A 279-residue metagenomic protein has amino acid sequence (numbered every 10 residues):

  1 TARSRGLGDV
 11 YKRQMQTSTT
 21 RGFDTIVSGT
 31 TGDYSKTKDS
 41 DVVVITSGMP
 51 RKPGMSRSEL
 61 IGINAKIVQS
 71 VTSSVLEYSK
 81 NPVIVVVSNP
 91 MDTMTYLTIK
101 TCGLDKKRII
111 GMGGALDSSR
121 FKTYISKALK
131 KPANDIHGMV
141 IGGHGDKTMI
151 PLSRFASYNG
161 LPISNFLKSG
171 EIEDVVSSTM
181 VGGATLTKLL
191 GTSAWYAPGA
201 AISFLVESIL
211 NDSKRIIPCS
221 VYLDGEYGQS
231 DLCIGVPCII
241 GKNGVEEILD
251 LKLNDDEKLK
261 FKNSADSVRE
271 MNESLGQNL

Functional and structural regions predicted by a protein language model:
T1-L7, Y11: Single conserved hydrophobic/aromatic residue that forms the stacking wall/gate of nucleotide- or nucleobase-binding
R13, S73-E77, E207, D266: Surface-exposed alpha-helical segments enriched in charged/polar residues
T19-P82: Rossmann-like NAD(P)-binding element
D33-K36, P90-D92, G143-G145, G225: Short, internal active-site loops enriched in acidic
S56-K122: Rossmann-like NAD(P)(H) cofactor-binding subdomain of soluble oxidoreductases
C102-R108, D117-L279: C-terminal substrate-binding/catalytic lobe of Rossmann-fold NAD(P)-dependent dehydrogenases
